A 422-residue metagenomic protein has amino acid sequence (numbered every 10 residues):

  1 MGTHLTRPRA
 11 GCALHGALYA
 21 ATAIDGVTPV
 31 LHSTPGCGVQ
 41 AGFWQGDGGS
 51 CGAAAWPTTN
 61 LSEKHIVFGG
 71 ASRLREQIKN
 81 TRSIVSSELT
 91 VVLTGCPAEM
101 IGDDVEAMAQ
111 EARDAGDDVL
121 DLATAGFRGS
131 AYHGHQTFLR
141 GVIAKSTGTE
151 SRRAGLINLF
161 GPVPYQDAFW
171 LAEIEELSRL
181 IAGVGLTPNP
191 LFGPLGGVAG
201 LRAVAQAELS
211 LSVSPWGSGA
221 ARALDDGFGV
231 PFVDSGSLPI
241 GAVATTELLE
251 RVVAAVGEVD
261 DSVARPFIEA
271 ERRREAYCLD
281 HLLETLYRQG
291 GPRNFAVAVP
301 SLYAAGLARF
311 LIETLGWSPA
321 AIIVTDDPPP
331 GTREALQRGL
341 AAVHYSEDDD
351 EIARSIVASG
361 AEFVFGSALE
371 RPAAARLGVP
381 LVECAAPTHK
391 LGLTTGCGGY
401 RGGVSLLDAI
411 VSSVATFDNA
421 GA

Functional and structural regions predicted by a protein language model:
M1-A422: An N-terminal assembly and electron-transfer interface module characteristic of large anaerobic redox and radical
